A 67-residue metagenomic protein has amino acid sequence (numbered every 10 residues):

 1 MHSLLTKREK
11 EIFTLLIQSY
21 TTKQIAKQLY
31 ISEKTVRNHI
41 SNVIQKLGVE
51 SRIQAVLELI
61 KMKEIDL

Functional and structural regions predicted by a protein language model:
M1-E33: Helix-turn-helix DNA-binding segment
K10-T14, I44, V56: Hydrophobic residues on short alpha-helical segments
H39-N42: Residues within the DNA-recognition helix of helix-turn-helix
Q45-L67: Basic, Lys/Arg-enriched C-terminal extension of HTH/homeodomain DNA-binding domains
